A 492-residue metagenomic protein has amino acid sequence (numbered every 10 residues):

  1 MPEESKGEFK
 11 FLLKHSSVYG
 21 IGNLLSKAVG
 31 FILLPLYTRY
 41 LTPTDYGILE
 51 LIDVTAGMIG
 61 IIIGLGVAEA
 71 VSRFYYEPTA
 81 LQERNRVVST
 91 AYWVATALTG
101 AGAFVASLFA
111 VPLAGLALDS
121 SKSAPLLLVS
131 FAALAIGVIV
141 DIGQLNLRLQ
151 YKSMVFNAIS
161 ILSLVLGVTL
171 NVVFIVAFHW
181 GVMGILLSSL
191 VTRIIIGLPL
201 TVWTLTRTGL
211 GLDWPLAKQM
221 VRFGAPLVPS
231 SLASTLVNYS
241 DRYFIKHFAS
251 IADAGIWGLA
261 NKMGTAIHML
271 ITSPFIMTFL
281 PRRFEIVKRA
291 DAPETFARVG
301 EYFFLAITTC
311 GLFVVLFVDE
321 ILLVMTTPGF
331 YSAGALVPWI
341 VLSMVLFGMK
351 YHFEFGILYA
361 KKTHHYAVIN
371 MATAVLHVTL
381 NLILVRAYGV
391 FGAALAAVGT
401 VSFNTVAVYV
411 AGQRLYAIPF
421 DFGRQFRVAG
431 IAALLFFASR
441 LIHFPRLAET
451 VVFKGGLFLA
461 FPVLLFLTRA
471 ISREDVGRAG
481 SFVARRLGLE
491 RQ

Functional and structural regions predicted by a protein language model:
M1-E8, L12, V182, L198-N238 (+3 more regions): Interhelical loop/hinge segments that connect adjacent transmembrane helices in multipass membrane
M1-F31, E83-T90, S123-A124, W214-S230 (+2 more regions): N-terminal membrane topogenesis motif
P2-K6, F437, L441-Q492: Membrane-proximal transmembrane or re-entrant/amphipathic helices at the cytosolic face
E8-A70, T99-S107, A133, S163-V168 (+5 more regions): Signature of the first transmembrane helix
D45-G64, W93, S188, P226 (+5 more regions): Alpha-helical transmembrane segments of polytopic membrane transporters and translocases
G64-A80, L149, A260, G264-I307 (+1 more regions): Helix-loop junctions and terminal segments of transmembrane helices in multi-pass membrane transport/translocation
Y92-L118, I271, A297-F347, V378-L382 (+2 more regions): Alpha-helical transmembrane segments of multi-pass membrane transport and lipid-handling proteins
A124-L128, N157-L205, R222-F223, L259-N261 (+5 more regions): Hydrophobic alpha-helical transmembrane segments
